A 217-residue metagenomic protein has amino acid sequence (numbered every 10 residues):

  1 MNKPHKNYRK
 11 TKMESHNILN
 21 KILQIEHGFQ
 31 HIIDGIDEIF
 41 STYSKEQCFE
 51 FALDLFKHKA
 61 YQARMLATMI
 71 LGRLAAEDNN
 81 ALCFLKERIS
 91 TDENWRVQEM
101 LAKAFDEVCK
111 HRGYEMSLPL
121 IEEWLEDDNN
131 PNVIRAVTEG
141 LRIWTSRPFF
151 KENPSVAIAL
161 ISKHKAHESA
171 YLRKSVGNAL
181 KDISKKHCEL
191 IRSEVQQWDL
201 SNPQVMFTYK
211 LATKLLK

Functional and structural regions predicted by a protein language model:
N2-K217: Alpha-helical scaffold domains
